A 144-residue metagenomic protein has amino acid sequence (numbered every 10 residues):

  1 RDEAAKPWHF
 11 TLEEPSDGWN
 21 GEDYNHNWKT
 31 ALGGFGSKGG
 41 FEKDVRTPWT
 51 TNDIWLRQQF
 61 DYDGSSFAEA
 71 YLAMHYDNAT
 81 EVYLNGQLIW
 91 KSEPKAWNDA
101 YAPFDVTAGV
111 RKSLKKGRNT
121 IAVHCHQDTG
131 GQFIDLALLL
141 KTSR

Functional and structural regions predicted by a protein language model:
R1-S37, V106-R144: An acidic-aromatic loop/edge-strand motif
W28-A31, F60-G86, I121: Aromatic-lined ligand-binding clefts that engage carbohydrates, nucleic acids, or primary amines
T30-T51: Edge strands and adjacent loops of beta-rich recognition modules
W49-T51, D63-S65, H75, W97-D99 (+2 more regions): Surface-exposed coil/turn segments at beta-strand junctions on protein surfaces, enriched
T50-D63, F104-V106: Short beta-strands within extracellular/lumenal beta-sheet-rich domains
L56-Q58, A70-L72, I134-L136: Hydrophobic residues positioned within well-ordered beta-strands of beta-sheet architectures
A79-E81, W90, D128-G131: Flexible loop/turn segments at secondary-structure boundaries
L84-T107: Solvent-exposed beta-strand/loop surfaces of large extracellular or lumenal domains
